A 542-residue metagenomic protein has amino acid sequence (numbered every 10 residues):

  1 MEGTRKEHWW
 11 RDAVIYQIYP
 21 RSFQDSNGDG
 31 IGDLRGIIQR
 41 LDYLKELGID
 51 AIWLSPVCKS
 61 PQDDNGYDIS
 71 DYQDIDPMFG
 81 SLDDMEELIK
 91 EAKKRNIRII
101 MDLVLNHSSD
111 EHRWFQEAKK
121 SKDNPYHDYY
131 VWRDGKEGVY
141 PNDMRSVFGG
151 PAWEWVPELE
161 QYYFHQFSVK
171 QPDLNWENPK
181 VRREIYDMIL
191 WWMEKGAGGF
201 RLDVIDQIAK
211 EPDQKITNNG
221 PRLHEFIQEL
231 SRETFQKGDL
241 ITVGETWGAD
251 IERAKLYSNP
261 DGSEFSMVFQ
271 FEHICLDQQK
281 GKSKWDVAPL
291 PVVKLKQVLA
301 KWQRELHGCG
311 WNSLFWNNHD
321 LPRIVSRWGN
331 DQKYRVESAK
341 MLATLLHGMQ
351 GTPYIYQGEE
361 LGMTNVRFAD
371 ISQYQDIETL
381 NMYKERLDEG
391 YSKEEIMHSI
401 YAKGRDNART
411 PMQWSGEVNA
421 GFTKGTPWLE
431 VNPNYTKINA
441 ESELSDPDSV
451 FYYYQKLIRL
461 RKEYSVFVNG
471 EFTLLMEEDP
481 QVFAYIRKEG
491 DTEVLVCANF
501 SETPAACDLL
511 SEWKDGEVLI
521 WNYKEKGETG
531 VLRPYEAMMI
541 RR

Functional and structural regions predicted by a protein language model:
M1-R542: Active-site and adjacent substrate-binding regions of carbohydrate-active enzymes
